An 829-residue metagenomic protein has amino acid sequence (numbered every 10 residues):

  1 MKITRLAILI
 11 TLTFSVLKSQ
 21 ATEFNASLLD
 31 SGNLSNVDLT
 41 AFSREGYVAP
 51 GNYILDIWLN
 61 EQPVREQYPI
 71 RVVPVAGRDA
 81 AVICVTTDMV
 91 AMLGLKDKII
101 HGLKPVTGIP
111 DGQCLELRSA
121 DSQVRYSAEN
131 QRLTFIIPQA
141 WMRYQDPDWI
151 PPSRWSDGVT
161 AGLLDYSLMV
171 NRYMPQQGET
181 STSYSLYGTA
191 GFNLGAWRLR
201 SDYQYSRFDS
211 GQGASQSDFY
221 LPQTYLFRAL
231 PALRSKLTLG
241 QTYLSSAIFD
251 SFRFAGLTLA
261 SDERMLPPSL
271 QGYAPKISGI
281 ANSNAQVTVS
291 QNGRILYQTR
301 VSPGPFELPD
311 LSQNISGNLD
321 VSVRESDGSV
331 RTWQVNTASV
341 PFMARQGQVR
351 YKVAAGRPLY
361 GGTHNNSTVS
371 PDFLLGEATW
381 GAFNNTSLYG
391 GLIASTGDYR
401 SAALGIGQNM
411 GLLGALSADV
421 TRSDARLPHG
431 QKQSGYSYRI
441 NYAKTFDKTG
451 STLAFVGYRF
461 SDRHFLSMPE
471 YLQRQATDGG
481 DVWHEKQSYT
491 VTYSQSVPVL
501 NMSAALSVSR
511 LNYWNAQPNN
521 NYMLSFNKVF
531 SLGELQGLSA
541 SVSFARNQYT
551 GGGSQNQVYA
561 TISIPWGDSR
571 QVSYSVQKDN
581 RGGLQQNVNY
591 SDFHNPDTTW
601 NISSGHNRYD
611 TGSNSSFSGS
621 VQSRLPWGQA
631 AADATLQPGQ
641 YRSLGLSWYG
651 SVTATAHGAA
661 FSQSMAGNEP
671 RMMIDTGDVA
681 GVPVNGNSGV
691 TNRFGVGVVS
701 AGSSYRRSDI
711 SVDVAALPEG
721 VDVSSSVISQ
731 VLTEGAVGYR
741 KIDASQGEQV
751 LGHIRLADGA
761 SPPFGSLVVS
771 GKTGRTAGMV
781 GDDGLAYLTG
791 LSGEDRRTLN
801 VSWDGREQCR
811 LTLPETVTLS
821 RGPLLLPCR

Functional and structural regions predicted by a protein language model:
K2, L9-L12, S19-Q271, N580-T653 (+1 more regions): Post-signal-peptide, soluble extracytosolic/periplasmic N-terminal scaffold domains of envelope/secretory systems
A49-R71, D678-S688, A757-K772: Short, ordered, surface-exposed loop/turn motifs in non-cytosolic proteins
I57, I277-G279, M672-T676, E748-L756: A short, amphipathic beta-strand motif
P69, S688-V696, T773-L785: Short, acidic Ser/Thr/Gly-rich low-complexity loop/linker segments typical of extracellular and cell-surface proteins
A76-V85, L311-S316, V696-D722, T733-E734 (+2 more regions): Short Pro-Gly-centered beta-turn/loop motif in secreted/extracellular proteins
W141, V170-M174, A196, Y205-D209 (+18 more regions): Transmembrane beta-strands of outer-membrane beta-barrel pores
W155-D157, Y184-G195, D218-P231, S370-N384 (+12 more regions): Feature captures outer-membrane beta-barrel proteins of Gram-negative bacteria and organelles
L164-L168, S201, L237-L239, Y351-A355 (+8 more regions): Membrane-embedded beta-strand positions of outer-membrane beta-barrel proteins
